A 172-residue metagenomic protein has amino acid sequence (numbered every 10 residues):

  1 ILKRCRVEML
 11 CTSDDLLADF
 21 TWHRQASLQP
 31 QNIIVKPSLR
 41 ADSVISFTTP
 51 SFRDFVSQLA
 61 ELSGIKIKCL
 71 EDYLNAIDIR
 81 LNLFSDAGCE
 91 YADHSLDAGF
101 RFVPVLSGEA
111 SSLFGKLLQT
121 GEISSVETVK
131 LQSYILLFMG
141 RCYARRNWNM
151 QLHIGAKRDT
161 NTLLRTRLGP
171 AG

Functional and structural regions predicted by a protein language model:
I1-R146: Metal-cofactor-binding active-site regions of metalloenzymes
R101-G115, Y134, L152-G172: Catalytic core of soluble alpha/beta enzymes
N149: Residue-level detector of anion-binding/catalytic polar loops
